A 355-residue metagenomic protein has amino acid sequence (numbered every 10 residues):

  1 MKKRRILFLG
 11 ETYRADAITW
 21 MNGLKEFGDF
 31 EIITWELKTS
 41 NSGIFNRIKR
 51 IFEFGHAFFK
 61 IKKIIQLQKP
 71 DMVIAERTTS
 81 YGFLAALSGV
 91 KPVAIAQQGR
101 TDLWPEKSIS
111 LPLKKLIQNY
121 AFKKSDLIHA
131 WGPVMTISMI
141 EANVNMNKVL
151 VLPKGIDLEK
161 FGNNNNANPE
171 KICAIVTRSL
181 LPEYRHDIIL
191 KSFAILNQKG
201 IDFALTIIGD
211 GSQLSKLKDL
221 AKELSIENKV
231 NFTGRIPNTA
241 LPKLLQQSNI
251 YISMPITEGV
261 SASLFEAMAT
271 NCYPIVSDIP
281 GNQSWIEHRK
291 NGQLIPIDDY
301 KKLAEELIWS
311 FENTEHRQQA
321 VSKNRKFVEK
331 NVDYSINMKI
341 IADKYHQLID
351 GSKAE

Functional and structural regions predicted by a protein language model:
L7, H129, A167-F193, T206: Conserved donor-binding/catalytic core segment of Leloir-type glycosyltransferases
F59-K63, L111-I128, I137: Membrane-proximal helix-turn-helix segments that form the acceptor-binding/catalytic region of lipid-linked
I65, R235-I236, K243-S248: Short alpha-helical donor nucleotide-sugar binding micro-motif in glycosyltransferases
V134, G155: Carbohydrate-associated surface elements
E183-H186, L190-F232, T239: A conserved nucleotide-sugar
I256: Aromatic "clamp/platform" in nucleotide-sugar-dependent glycosyltransferases that forms part of the donor/acceptor
Y273-V276: Short hydrophobic beta-strand element within catalytic cores of glycosyltransferases and related nucleotide-activated
H288-R289, Q293-Y300, W309-E315: Conserved acidic donor-binding segment of nucleotide-sugar-dependent glycosyltransferases
